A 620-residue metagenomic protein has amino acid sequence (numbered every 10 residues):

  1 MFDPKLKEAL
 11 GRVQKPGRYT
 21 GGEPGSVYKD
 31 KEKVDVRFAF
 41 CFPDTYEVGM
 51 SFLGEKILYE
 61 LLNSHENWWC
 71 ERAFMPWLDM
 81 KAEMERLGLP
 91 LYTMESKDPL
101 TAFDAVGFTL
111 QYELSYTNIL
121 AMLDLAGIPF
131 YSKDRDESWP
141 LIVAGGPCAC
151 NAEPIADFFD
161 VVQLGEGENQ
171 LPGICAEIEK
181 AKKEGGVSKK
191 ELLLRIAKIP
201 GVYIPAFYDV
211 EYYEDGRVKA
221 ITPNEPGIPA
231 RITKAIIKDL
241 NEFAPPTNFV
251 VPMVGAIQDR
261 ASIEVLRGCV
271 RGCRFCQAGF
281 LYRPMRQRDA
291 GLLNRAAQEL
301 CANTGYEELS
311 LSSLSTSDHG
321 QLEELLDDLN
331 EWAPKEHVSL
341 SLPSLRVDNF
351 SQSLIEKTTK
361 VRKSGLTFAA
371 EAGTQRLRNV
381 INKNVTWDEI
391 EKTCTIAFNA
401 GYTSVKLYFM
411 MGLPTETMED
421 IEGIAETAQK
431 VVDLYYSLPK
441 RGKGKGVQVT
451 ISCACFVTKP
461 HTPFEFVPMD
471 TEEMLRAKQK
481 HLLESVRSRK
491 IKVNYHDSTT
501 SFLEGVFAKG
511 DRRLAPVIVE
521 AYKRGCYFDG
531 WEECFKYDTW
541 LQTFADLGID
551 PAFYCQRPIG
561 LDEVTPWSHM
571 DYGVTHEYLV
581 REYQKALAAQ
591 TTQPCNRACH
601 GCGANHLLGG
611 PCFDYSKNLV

Functional and structural regions predicted by a protein language model:
M1-V27, F38-F40, G216, R487-V620: Radical SAM enzyme core and accessory elements
K7-A39, Y46-E47, P205, E211 (+3 more regions): N-terminal [4Fe-4S]-dependent radical SAM core
F38-D44, L62, V250-R274, C301 (+2 more regions): N-terminal pre-triad scaffold of radical SAM enzymes
F40-C41, T45, L114, Q298-K406 (+2 more regions): Conserved SAM/AdoMet-binding glycine-rich loop
F52, G255-G291, G601-L619: Canonical Radical SAM [4Fe-4S] cluster-binding loop centered on the CxxxCxxC motif and its immediate flanking residues
N67-D79: A short beta-strand-loop structural module common to alpha/beta enzyme folds
P76-P223, P463-D511, I518-E533: Glycine-rich beta-alpha loop elements in corrinoid/cobalamin-binding modules across cobalamin-dependent enzymes
L78-D79, P154, D209-Y213, G320 (+7 more regions): Flexible glycine/acidic-rich beta-alpha junction loops that bind and position SAM and/or redox cofactors in anaerobic
